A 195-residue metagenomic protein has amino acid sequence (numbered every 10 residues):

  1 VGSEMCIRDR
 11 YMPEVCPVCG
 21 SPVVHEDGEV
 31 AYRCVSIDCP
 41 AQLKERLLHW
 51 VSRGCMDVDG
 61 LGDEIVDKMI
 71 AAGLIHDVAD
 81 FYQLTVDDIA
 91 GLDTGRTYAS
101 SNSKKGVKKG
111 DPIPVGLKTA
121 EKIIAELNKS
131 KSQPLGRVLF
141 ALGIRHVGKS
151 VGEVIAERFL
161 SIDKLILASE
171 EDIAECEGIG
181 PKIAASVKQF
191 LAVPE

Functional and structural regions predicted by a protein language model:
V1-I7: Short, small-residue-biased leader/transition segments that mark boundaries at the very start of proteins
D9-E195: Accessory alpha-helical DNA-binding modules that contact the DNA backbone or grooves
